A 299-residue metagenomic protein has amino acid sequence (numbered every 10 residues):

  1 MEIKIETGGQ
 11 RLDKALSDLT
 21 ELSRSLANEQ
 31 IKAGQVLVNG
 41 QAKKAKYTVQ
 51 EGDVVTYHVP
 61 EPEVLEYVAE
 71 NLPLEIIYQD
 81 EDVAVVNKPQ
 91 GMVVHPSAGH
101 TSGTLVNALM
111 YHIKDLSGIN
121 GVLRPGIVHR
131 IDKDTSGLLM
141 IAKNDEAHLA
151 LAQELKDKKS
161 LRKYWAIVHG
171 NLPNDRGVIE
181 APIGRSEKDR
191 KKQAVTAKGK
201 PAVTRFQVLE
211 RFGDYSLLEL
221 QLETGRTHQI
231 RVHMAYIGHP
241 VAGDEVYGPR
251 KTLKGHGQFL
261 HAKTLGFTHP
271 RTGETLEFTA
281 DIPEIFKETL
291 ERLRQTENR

Functional and structural regions predicted by a protein language model:
M1-R299: RNA pseudouridine synthases
